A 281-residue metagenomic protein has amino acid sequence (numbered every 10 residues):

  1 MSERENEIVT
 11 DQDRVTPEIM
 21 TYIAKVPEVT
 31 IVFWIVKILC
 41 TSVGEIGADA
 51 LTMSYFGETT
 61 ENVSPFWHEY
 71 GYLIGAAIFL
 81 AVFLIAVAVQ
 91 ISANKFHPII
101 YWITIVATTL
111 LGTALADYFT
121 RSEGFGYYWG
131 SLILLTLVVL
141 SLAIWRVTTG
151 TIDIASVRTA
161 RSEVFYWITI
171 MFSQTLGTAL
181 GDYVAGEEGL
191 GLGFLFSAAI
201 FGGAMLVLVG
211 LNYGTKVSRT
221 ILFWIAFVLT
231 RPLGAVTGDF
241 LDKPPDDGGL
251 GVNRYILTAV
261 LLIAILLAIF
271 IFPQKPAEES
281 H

Functional and structural regions predicted by a protein language model:
S2-H281: Polytopic alpha-helical membrane proteins, predominantly small-molecule transporters/carriers
